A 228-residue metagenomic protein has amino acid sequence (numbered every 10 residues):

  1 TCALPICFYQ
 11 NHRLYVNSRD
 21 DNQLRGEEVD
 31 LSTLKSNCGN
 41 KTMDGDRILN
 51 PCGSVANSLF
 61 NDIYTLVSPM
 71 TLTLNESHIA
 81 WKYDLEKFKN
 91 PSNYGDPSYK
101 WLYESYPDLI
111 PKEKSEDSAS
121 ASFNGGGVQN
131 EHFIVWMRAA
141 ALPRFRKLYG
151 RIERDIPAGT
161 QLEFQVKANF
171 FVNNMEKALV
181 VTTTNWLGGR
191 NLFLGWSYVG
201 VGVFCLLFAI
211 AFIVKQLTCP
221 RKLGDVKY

Functional and structural regions predicted by a protein language model:
C2-L4: Short, small-residue-biased leader/transition segments that mark boundaries at the very start of proteins
F8-H12, V16-N17, D21-D30, S118-A119 (+1 more regions): Membrane-proximal loop-to-helix boundary features in eukaryotic membrane proteins
L24-D155: Extracellular-facing/secreted segment signature in eukaryotic proteins
